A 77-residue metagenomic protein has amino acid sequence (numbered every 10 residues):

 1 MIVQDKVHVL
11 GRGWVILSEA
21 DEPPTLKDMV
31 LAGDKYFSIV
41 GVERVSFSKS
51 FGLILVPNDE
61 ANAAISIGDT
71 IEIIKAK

Functional and structural regions predicted by a protein language model:
M1-D21, M29-K77: Beta-strand/loop-dominated core regions that host nucleotide or nucleotide-derived cofactor-binding catalytic loops
